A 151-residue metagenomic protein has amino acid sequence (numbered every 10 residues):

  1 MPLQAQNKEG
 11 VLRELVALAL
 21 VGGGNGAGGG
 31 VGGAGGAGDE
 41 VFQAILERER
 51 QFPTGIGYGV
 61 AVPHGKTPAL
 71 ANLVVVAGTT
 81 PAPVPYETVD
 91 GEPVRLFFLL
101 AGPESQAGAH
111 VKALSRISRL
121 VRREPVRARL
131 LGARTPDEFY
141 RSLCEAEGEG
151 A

Functional and structural regions predicted by a protein language model:
M1-A151: Cytosolic covalent-transfer regions centered on His/Cys nucleophiles that carry phosphoryl or persulfide groups
